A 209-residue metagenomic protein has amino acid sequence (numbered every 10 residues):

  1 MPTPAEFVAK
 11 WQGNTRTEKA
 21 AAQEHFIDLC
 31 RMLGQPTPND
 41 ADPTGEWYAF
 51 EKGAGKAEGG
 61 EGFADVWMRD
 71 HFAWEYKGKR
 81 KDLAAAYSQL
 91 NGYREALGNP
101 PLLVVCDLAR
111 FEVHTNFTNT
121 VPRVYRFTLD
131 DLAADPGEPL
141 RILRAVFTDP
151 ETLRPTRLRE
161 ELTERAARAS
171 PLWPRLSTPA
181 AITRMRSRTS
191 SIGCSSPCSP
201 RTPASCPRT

Functional and structural regions predicted by a protein language model:
M1-A9, R16, A57-G62, D70-H71 (+1 more regions): Short, basic/polar, glycine-containing "phosphate-handling" surface segments that engage DNA
M1-T44, S170: Charged, often low-complexity linker/regulatory segments
Q23, V113-F117, T209: A short acidic (Asp/Glu
F26-C30, T44-A49, A109-V113, L162 (+1 more regions): A sequence-level detector of short, solvent-exposed, charge-rich linear segments
C30, G53, K77: Acidic/polar N-terminal loop/beta-strand segments that form early-domain functional surfaces
L33-N39, P200-T209: Short helix-capping/linker segments at secondary-structure and domain boundaries
P36, A54, D131-P136, T209: Solvent-exposed, flexible loop/coil residues
P38-R69: Active-site metal-binding core of divalent-cation-utilizing nuclease and nuclease-like domains
